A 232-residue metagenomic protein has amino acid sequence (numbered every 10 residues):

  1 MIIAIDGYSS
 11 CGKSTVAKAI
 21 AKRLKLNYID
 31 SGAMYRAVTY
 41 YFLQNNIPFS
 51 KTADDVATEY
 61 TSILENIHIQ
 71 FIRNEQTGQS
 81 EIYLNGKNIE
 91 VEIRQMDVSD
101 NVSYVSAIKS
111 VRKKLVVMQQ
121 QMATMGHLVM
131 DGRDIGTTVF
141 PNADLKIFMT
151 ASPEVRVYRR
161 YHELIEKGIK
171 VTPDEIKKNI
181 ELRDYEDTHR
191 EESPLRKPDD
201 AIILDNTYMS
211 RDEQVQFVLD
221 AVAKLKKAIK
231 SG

Functional and structural regions predicted by a protein language model:
I2: Walker A (P-loop) ATP-phosphate-binding motif of ABC ATPase nucleotide-binding domains
I5: Hydrophobic anchor at the beta1->P-loop junction of P-loop NTPases
S9: The conserved Walker
K13: Conserved lysine of the Walker
V16: Hydrophobic positions on the alpha1 helix immediately C-terminal to the Walker A/P-loop
R23-R94: N-terminal phosphate/diphosphate-binding loop that engages ATP/GTP or pyrophosphate donors across diverse enzyme folds
N74, Q119-M125, R133-N142, K167-F217: Small-molecule kinase domains that catalyze NTP-dependent phosphoryl transfer to phosphate-bearing small molecules
E90-K167: ATP-dependent NMP and nucleoside kinases share a basic, alpha-helical "lid"
